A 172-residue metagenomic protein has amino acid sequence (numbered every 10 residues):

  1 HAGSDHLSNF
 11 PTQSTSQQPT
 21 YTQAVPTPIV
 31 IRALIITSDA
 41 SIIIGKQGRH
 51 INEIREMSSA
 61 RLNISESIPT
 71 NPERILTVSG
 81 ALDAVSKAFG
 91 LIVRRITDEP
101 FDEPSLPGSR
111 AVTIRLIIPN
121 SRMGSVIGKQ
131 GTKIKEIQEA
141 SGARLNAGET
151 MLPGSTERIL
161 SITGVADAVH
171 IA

Functional and structural regions predicted by a protein language model:
H1-I42, H50-S121, E139-R144, G148-A172: Low-complexity, intrinsically disordered regulatory regions of RNA-binding proteins
V126, Q130-E136, S141, G148: Long, charge-patterned amphipathic alpha-helical coiled-coil/hairpin "stalk" segments used as oligomerization
